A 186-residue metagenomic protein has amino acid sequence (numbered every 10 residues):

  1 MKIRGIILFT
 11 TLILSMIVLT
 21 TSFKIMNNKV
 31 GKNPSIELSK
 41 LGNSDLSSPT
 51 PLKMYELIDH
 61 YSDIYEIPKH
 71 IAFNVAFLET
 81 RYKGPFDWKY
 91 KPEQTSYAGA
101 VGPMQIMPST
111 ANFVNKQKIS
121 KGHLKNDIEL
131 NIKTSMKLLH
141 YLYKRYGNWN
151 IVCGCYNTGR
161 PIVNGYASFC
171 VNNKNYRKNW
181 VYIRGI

Functional and structural regions predicted by a protein language model:
M1-I13: N-terminal Sec-pathway targeting helices
L8-F9, V18-L19, L78, P108: A detector of low-complexity, intrinsically disordered, Ser/Thr/Gly/Pro/Ala-rich segments
L14-K24: Hydrophobic alpha-helical membrane-insertion segments, chiefly the h-region of N-terminal signal peptides
I25-I186: Catalytic glycan-binding domains that act on GlcNAc-containing polysaccharides
